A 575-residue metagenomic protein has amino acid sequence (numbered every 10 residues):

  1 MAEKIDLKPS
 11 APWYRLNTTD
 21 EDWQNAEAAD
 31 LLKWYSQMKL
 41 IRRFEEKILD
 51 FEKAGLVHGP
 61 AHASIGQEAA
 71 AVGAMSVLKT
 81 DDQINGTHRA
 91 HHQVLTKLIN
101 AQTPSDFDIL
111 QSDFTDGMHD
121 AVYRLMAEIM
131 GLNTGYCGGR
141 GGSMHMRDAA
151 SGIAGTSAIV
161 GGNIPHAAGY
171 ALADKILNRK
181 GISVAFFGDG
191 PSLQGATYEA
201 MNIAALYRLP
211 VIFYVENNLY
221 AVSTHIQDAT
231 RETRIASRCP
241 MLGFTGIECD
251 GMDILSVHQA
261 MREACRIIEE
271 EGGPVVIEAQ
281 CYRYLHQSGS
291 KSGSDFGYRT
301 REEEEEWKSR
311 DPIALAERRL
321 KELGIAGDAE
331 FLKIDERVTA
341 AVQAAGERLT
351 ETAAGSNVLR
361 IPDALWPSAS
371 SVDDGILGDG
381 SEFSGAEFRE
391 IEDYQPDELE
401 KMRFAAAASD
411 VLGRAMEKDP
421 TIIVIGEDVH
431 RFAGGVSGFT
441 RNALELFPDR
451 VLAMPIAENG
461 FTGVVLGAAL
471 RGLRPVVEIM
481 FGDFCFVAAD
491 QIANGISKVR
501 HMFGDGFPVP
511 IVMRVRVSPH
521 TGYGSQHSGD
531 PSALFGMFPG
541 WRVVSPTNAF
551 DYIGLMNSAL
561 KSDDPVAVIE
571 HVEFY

Functional and structural regions predicted by a protein language model:
M1-A70, S76, L285-Q287, K291-F447: Conserved acidic/glycine
E46-L49, A54-Y207, H225-R231, A236-G243 (+2 more regions): Cofactor-binding active-site loop characterized by glycine-rich and histidine/acidic residues
H58-Q67, H88-R89, M146-I164, G188 (+6 more regions): Active-site nucleophile and cofactor-binding loops and adjacent substrate-binding regions of central metabolic enzymes
S64, V72-K79, T96-S105, G435-F447 (+2 more regions): Glycine-rich loop at the start of a catalytic domain that most often binds anionic cofactors/ligands
M75, L95-N100, A158, G195-E199 (+8 more regions): Short acidic, glycine/serine/threonine-rich loops at helix termini
I84-T87, C137-G139, A168, A185 (+8 more regions): General beta-strand structural signal in soluble alpha/beta enzymes
I109-F114, M118-T134, A205-V215, V451-A453 (+1 more regions): A glycine-rich helix N-cap at a beta->alpha junction
G152-Q343, E351, G536-Y575: Glycine-rich ThDP/TPP pyrophosphate-binding loop and its adjacent helix/strand module within ThDP-dependent enzymes
